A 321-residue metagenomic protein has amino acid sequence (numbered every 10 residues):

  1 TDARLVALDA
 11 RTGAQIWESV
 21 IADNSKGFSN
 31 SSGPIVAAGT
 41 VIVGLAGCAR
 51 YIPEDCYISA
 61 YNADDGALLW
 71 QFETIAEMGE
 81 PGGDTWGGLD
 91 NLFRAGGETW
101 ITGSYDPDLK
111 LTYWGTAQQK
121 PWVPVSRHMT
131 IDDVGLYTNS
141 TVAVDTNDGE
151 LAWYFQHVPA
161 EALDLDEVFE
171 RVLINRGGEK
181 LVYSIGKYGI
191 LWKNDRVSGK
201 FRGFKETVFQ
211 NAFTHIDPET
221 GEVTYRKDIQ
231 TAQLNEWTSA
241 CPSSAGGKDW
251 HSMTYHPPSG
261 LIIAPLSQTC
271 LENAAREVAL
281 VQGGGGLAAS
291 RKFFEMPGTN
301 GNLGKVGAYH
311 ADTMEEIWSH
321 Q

Functional and structural regions predicted by a protein language model:
T1-Q321: Noncatalytic, solvent-exposed loop/strand surfaces of beta-propeller-type extracellular/periplasmic domains
